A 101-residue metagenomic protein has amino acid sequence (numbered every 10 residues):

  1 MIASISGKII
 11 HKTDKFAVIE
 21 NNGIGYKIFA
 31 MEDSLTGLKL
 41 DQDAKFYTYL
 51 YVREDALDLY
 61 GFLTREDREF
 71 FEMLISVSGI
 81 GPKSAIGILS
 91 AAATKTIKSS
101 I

Functional and structural regions predicted by a protein language model:
M1: A short catalytic or substrate-binding loop motif that flags glycine-/basic-rich loops and adjacent residues that bind
S4-S6, I10-S100: Long, highly charged, low-complexity intrinsically disordered interaction regions that mediate electrostatic DNA/RNA
